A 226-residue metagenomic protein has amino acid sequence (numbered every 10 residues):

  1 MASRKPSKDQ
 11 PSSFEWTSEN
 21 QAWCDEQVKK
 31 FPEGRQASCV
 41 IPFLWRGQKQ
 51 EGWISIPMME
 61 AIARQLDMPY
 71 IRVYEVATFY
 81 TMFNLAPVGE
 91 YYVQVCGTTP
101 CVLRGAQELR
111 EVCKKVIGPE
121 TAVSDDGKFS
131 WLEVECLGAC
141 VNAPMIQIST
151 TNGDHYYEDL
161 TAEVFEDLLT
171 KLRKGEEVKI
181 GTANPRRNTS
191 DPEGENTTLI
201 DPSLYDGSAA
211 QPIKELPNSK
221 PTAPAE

Functional and structural regions predicted by a protein language model:
M1-E226: Signature of N-terminal electron-transfer/Fe-S-associated modules in redox systems
